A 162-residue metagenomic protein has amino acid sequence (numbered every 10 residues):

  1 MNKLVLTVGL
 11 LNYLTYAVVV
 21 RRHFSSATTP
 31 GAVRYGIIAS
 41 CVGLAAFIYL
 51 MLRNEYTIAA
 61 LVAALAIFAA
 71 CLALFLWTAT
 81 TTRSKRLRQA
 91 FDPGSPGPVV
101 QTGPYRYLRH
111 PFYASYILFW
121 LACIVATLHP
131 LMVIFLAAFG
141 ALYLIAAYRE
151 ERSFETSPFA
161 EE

Functional and structural regions predicted by a protein language model:
M1-P98, L118-E162: Membrane-anchoring alpha-helices and their flanking helix-loop junctions
Y35-G36, Q101-I117: Membrane-interface loop-to-helix entry segments
